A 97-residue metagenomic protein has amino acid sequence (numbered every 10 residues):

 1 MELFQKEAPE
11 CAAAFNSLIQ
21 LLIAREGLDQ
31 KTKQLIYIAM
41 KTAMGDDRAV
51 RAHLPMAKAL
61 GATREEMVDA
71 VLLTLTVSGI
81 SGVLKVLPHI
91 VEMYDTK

Functional and structural regions predicted by a protein language model:
M1-T32, P55-A59, V83-K97: Acidic, glycine/proline-rich low-complexity segments that act as flexible tails and inter-domain linkers
A8, A39-A43, D47, T74-I80: Alpha-helical transition-metal enzyme core signature, strongest for iron centers
F15, L35-M40, A70-L75: Short alpha-helical scaffolding segments that buttress acidic/His motifs in well-ordered protein cores
A43-V71: Mid-chain, well-packed structural core segment of small domains
E66-E92: C-terminal structural segments of small proteins and small subunits
